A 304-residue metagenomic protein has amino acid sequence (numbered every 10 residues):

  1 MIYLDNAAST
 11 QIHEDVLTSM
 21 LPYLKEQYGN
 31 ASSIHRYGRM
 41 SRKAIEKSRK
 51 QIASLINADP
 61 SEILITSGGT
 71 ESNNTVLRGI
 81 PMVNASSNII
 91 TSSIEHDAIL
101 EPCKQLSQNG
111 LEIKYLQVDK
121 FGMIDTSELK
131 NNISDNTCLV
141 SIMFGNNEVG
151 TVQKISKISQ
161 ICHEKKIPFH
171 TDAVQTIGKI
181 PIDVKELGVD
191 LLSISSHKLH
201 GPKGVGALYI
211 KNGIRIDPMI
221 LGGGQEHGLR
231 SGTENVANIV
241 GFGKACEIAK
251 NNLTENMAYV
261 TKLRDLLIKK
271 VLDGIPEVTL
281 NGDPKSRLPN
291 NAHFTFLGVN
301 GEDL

Functional and structural regions predicted by a protein language model:
M1-L304: Pyridoxal 5′-phosphate
